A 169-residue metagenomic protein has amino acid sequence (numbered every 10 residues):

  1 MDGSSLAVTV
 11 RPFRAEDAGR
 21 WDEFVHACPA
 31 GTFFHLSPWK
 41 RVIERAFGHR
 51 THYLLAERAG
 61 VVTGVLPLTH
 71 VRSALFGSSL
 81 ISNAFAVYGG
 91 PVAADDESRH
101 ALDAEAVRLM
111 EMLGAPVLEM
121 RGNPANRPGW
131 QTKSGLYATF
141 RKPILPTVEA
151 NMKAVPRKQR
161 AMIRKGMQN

Functional and structural regions predicted by a protein language model:
M1-R20, P128-N169: Acyltransferase donor/substrate-recognition loop-hinge adjacent to the catalytic core
L6, E23-C28, P38-A104: Conserved donor-binding loop and adjoining core beta-sheet/short helix segment in diverse acyl/aminoacyl transferases
F13, E57, T69-V71, A94 (+2 more regions): Structured loops at beta-to-helix junctions and adjacent beta-edge loops in soluble globular domains
E16-D17, G60, R72-A74, E97 (+2 more regions): Residues that cap or initiate secondary-structure elements
A27-C28, R50, M112-G114, Q168-N169: Structured helix-beta-strand junction loops
T32-K40, E119-N123: A short, aromatic/hydrophobic, helix- or strand-capping loop or linear motif that either lines the entrance/gate
E97-R141: Non-catalytic accessory segments adjacent to catalytic cores
